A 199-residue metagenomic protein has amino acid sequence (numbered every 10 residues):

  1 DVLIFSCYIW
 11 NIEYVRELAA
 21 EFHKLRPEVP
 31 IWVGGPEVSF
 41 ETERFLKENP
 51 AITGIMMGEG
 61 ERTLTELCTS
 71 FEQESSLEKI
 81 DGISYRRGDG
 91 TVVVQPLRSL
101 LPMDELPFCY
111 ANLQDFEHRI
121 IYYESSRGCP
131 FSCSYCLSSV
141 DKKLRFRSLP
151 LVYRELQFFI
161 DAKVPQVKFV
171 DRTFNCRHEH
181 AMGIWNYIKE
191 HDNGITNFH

Functional and structural regions predicted by a protein language model:
V2-L97: Glycine-rich beta-alpha loop elements in corrinoid/cobalamin-binding modules across cobalamin-dependent enzymes
Y8-I9, P36, L100, G128 (+1 more regions): Short, surface-exposed acidic/glycine-rich loop or hinge patches that mediate macromolecular interfaces
F40, V92, L101, K142 (+1 more regions): Flexible, glycine-rich phosphate/dinucleotide-binding loops and adjacent beta-alpha linkers at cofactor/substrate
E41-E43, E48, I80, R86 (+3 more regions): Surface-exposed loop/turn and secondary-structure junction residues enriched for glycine/proline
S76-E78, S99, F116, N193: A generic structural signal for short, non-catalytic loop/turn and secondary-structure boundary residues
L97-M103: A short, sequence-level motif marking secondary-structure junctions
D104-H199: Radical SAM [4Fe-4S] cluster-binding motif and immediate context
